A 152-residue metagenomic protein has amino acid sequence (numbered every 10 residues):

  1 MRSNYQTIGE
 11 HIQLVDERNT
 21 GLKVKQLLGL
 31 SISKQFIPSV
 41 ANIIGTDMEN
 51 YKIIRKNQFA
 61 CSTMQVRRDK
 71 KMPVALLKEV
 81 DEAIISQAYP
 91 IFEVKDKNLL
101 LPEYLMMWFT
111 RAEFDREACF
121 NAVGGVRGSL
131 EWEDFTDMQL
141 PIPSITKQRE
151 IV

Functional and structural regions predicted by a protein language model:
M1-N19, D137, P141-V152: Non-catalytic DNA-recognition/assembly elements of restriction-modification systems
Q6-F59: Sequence-specific dsDNA recognition surfaces
K56, A60-A112: A short beta-sheet element
A75-L76, N121-G124: Short amphipathic beta-strand starts and helix->beta connectors
A83-A88, V123-R149: A short glycine-rich beta-alpha junction/loop motif
F114-E117: Periplasmic-binding protein-like
